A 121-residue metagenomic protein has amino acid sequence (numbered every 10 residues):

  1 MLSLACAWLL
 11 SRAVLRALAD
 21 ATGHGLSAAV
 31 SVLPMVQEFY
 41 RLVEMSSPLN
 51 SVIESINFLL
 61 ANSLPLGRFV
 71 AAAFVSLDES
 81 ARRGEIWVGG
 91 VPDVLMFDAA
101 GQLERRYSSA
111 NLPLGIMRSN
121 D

Functional and structural regions predicted by a protein language model:
M1-L18, T22, S27, V32-D121: Conserved subregion of the PPM/PP2C metallophosphatase catalytic domain
